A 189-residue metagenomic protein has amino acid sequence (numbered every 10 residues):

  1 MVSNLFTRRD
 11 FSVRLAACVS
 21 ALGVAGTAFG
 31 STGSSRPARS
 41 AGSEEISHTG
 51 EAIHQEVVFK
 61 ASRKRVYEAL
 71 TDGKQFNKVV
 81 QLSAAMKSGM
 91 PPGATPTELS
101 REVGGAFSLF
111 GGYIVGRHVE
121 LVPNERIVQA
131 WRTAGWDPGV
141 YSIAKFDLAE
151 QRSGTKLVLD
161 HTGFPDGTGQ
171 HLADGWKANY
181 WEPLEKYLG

Functional and structural regions predicted by a protein language model:
V2-S20: N-terminal secretory signal peptides and thylakoid transit peptides that target proteins across membranes
R14, S108-R152, T162: Hydrophobic-ligand binding "helix-grip"
A28-R65: C-terminal segment of N-terminal export signals and the immediately downstream linker at the start of the mature
V66-Y67, F76, F107, H118 (+4 more regions): Hydrophobic pocket/interface hotspot
K74-Y113: Short beta-edge strand/loop motif at the mouth of beta-sheet-based domains
L159-N179: A short acidic/glycine-rich loop-to-helix N-cap element
